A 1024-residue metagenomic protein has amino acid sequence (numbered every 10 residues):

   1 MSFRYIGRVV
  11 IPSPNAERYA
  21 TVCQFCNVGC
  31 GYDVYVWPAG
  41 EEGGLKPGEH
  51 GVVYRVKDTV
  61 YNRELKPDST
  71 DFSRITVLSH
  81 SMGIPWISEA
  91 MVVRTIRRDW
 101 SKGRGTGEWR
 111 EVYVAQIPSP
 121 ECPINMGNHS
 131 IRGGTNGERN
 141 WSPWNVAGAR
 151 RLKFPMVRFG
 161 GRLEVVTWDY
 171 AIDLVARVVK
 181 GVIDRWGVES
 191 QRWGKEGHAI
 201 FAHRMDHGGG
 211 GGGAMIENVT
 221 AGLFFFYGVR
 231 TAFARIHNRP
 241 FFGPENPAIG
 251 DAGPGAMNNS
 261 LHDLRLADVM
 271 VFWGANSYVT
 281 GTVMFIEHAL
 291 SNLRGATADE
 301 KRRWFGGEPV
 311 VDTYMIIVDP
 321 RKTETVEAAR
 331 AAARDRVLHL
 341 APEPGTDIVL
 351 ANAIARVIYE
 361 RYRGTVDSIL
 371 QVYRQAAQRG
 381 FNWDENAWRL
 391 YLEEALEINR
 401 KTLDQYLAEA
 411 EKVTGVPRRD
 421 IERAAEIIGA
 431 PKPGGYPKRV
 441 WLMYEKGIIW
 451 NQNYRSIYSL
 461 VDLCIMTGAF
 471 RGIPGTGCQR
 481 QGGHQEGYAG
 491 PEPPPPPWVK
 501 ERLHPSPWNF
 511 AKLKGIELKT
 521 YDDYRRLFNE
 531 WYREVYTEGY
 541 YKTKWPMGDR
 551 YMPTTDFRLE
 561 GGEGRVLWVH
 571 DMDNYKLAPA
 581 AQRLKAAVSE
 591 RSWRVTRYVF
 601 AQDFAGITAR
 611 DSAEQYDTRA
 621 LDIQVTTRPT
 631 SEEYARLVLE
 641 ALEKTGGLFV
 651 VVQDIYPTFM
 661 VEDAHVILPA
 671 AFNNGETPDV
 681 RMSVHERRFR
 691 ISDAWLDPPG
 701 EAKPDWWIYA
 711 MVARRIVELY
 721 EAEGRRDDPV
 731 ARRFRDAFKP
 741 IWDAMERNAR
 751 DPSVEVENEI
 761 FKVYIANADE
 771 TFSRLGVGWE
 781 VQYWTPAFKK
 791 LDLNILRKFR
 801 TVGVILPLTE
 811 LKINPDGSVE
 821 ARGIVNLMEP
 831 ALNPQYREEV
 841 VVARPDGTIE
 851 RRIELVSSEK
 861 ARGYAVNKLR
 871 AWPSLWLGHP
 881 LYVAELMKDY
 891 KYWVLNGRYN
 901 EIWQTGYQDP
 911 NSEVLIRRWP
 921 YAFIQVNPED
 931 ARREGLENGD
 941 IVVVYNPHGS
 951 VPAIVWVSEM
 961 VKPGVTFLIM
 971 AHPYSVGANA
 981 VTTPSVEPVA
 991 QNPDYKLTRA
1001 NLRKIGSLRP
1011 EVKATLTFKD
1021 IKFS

Functional and structural regions predicted by a protein language model:
M1-G364, L513, R526, R550 (+7 more regions): N-terminal export/assembly segments and adjacent metallocofactor-ligating motifs of anaerobic energy-metabolism
F159, W273-G274, D335-R336, A387-R389 (+3 more regions): Flexible glycine/proline-enriched surface loops and loop-helix/loop-strand junctions
L174, P309-Y314, R321-P437: Long, well-ordered, tryptophan-enriched scaffold segments
H198-G210, E409-V416, Y444-N451, G483-H484 (+1 more regions): Conserved short loop/turn motifs at secondary-structure junctions
M215-V318, T325, V349-N352, L460-V666 (+3 more regions): Extended redox/cofactor-interaction regions of prokaryotic respiratory oxidoreductases
G647-F649, D654-Y656, A694-A710: Phosphate/diphosphate-binding loops
N674-P698, I708: Glycine/threonine-rich phosphate-binding loop and adjacent beta-strand/alpha-helix elements that clamp
D705-F772, V781, T905, D909-Q925 (+1 more regions): Long, contiguous, secondary-structure-rich segments that constitute the structural scaffold of globular domains
